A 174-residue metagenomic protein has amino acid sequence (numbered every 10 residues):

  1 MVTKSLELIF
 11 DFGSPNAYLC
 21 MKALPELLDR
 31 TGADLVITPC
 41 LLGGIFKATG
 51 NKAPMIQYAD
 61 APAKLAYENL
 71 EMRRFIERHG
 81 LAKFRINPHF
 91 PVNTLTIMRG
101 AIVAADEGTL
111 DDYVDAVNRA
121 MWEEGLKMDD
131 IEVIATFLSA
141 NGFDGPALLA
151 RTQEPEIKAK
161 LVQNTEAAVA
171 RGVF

Functional and structural regions predicted by a protein language model:
V2-D34, T38, T109, A116-F174: C-terminal cap of thioredoxin/glutaredoxin-like
L19-M121: Structural alpha/beta surface segment adjacent to cysteine/selenocysteine redox centers across thiol/disulfide enzymes
